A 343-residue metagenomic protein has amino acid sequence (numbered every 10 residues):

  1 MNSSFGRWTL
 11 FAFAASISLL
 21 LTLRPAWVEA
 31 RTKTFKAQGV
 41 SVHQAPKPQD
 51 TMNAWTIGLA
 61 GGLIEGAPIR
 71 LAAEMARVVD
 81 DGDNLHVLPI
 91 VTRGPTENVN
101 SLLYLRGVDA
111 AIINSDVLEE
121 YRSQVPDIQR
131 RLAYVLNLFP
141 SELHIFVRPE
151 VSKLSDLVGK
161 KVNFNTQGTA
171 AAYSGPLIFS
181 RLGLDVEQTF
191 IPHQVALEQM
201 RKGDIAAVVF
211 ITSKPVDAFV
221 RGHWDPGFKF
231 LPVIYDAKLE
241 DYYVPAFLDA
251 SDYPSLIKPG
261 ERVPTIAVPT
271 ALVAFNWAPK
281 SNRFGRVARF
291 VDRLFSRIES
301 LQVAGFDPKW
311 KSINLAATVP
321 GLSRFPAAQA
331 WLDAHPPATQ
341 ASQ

Functional and structural regions predicted by a protein language model:
F11-T22: Bacterial N-terminal signal peptides
T22-Q44: Signal peptide processing junction and immediate N-terminal pro/mature segment of secreted/exported proteins
A54-V79, S141-E198, K202: Bilobed "Venus flytrap"/periplasmic-binding protein-like clamshell domains and structurally analogous long
A76-R77, L88-Q129, L197-Q199, I205 (+1 more regions): Pocket-flanking alpha-helical
L85-G94, D185-H193: Short beta-strand-to-loop elements that line the ligand-binding cleft of bilobed periplasmic-binding protein-like
S115-V117, D185-N282: Pocket-lining segment of extracytoplasmic ligand-binding domains
P126-N137, S255-V263: A structural signal for short loop-to-beta-strand junctions that line the ligand-binding cleft of periplasmic/secreted
V195, R201-K202, T212-P226, F230 (+2 more regions): An extracytoplasmic/periplasmic, membrane-proximal ligand-sensing/linker region
